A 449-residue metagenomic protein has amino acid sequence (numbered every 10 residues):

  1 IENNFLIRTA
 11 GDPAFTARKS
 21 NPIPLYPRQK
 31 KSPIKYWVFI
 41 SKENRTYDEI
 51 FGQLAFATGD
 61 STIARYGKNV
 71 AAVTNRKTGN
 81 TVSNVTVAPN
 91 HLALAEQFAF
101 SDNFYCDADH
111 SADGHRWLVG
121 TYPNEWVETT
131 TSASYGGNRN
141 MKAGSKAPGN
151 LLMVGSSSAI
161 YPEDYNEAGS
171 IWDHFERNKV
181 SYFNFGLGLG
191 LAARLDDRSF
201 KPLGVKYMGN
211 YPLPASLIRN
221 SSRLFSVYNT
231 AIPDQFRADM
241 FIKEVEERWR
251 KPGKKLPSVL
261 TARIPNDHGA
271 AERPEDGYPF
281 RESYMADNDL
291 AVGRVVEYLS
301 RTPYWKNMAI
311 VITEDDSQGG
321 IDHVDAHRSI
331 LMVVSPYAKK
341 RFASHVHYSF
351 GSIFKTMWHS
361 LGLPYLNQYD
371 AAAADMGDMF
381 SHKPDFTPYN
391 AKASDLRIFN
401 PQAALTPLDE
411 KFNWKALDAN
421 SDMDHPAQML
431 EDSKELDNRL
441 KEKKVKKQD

Functional and structural regions predicted by a protein language model:
I1-D449: N-terminal pro-sequences and low-complexity stem/linker regions of secreted or lumenal proteins
